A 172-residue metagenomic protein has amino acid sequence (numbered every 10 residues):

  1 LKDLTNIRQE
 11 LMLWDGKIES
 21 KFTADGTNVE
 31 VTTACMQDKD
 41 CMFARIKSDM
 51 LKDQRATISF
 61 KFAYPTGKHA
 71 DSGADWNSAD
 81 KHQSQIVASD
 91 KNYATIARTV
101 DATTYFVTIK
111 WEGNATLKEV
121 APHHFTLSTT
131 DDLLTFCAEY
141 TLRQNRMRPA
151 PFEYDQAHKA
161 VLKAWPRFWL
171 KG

Functional and structural regions predicted by a protein language model:
L1-G172: Acidic/polar, glycine-enriched structural segments that form the non-catalytic walls/loops of the carbohydrate-binding
